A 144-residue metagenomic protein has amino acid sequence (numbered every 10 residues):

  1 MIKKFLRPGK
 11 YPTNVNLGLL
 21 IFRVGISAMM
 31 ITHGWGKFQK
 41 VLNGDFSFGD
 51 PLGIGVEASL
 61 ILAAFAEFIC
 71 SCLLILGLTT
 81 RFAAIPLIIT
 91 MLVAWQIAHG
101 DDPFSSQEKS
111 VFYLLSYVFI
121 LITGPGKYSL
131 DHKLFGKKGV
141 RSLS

Functional and structural regions predicted by a protein language model:
M1-Q39, E57-F65, I69, L76-S144: Extended, low-polarity transmembrane helix blocks
L42: Conserved catalytic-core motifs of eukaryotic protein kinase domains, centered on the activation segment
D45-E57: Perimembrane loop-to-helix junctions flanking transmembrane segments
G49-P51, L73, I120: Hydrophobic alpha-helix position signal
